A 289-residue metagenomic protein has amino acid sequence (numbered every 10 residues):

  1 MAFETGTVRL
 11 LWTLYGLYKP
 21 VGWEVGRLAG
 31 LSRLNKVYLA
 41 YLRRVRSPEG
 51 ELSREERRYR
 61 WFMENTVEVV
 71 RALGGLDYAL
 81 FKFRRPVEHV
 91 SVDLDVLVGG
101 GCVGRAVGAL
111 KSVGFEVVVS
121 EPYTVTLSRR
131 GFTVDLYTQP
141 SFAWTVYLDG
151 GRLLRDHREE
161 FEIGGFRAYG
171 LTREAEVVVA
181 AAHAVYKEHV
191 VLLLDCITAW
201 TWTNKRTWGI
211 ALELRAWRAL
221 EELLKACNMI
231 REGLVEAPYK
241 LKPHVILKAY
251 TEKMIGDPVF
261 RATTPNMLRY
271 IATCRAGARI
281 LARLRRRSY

Functional and structural regions predicted by a protein language model:
M1-V92, V98-Y289: Conserved NTP-donor binding/palm subdomain of two-metal-ion nucleotidyltransferases/polymerases, i.e., the charged
